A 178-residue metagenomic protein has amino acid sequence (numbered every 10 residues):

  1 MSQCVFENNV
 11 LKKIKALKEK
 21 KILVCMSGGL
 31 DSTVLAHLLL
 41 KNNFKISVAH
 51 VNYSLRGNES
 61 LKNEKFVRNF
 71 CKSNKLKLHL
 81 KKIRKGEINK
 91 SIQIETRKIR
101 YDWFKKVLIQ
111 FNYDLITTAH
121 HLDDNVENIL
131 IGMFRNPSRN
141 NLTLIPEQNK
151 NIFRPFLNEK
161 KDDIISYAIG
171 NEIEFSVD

Functional and structural regions predicted by a protein language model:
S2-D178: Core alpha/beta nucleotide-donor-binding catalytic domains of modification enzymes
